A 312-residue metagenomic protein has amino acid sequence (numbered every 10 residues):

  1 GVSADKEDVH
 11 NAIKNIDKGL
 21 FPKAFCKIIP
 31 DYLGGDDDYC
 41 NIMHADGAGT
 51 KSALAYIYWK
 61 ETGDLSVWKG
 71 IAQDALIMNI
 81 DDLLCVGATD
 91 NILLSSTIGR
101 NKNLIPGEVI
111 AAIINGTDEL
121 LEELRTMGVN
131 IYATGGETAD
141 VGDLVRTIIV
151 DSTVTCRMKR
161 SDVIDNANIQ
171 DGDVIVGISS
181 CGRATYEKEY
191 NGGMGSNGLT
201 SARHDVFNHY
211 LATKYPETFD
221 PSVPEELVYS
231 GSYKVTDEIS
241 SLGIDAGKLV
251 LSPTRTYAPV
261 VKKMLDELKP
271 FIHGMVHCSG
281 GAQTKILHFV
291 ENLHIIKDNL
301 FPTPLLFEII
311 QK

Functional and structural regions predicted by a protein language model:
G1-K312: Helix-biased detector of long, well-ordered alpha-helical tracts
